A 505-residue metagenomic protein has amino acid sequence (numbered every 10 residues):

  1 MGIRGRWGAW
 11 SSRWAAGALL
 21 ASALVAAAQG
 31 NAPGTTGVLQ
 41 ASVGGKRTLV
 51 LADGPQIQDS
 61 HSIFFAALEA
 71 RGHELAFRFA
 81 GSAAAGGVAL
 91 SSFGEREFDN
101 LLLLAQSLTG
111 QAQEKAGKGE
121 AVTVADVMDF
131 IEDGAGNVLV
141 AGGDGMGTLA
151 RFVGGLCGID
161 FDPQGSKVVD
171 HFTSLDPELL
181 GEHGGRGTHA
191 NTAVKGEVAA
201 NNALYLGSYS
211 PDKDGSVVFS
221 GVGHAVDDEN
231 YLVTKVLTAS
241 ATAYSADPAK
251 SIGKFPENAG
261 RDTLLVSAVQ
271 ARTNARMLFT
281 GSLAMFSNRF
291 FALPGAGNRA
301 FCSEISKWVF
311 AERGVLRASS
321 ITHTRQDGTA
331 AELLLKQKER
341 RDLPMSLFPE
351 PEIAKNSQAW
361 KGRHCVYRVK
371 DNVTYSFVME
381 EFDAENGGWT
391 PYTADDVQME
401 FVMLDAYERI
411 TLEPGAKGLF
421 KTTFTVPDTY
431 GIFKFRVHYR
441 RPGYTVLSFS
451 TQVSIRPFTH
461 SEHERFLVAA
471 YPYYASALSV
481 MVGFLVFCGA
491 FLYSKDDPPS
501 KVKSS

Functional and structural regions predicted by a protein language model:
M1-W10: N-terminal secretory signal peptides that target proteins for export/translocation
A9, A16, A67-E69: Residue-level detector of bioactive/disordered segments in secreted/extracellular proteins and virion assembly
S11-A28: Cleavable N-terminal signal peptides of Sec/SRP-targeted secreted and luminal proteins
A27-S505: Short, surface-exposed patches at the edges or C-terminal ends of soluble domains, predominantly
